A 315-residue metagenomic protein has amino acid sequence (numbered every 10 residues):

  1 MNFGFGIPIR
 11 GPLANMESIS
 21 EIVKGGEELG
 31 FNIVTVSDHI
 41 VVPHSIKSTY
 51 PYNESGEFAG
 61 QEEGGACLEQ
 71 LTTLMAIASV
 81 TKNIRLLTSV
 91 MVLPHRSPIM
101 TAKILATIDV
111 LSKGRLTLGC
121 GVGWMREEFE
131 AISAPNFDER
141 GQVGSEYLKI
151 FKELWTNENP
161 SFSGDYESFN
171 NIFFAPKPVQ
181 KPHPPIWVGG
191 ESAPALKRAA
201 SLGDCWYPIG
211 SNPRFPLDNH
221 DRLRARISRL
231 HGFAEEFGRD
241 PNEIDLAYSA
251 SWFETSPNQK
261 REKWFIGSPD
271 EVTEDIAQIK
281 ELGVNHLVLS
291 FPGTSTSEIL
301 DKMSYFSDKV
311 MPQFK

Functional and structural regions predicted by a protein language model:
M1-K315: Active-site-adjacent structural elements that line small-molecule/cofactor binding pockets in enzymes
